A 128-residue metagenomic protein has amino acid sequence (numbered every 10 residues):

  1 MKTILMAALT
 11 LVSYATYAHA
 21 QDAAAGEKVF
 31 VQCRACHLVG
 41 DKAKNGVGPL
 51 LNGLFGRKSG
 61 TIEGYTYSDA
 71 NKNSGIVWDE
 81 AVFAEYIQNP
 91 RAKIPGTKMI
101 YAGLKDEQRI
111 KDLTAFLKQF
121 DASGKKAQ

Functional and structural regions predicted by a protein language model:
M1-A7: Sec-dependent signal peptide recognition, specifically the positively charged N-region followed immediately by
Y14-D22: Sec/Tat signal peptide C-region and signal peptidase I cleavage site
Q21-T66, K72-V77, Q88-P95, F120-Q128: Periplasmic/extracellular electron-transfer cofactor-ligation site, primarily the c-type cytochrome heme-c attachment
